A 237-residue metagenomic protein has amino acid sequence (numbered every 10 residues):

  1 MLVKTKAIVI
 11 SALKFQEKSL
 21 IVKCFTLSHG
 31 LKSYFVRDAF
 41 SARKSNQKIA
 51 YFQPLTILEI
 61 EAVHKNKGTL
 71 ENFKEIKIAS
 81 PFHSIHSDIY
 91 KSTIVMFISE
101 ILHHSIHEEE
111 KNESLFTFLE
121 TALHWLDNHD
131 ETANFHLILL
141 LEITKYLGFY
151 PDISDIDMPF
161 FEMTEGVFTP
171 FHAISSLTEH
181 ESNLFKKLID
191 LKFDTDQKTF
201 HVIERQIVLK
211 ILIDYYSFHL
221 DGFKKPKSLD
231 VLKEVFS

Functional and structural regions predicted by a protein language model:
M1-L20, F25-S237: Non-catalytic alpha-helical scaffolds and adjoining flexible linkers that form interface surfaces for assembly
